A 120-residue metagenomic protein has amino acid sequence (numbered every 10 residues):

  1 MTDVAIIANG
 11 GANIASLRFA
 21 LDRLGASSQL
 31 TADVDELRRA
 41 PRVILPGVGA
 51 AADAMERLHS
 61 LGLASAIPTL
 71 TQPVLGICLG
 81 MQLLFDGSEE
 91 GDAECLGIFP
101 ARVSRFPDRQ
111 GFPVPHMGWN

Functional and structural regions predicted by a protein language model:
V4-A26: N-terminal beta1-alpha1 ligand-phosphate binding loop
G10, V34, R102: Residues in the short beta-alpha loop(s) of Rossmann-like NAD(P)-binding domains
G11, G47-A50: Short glycine-/small-residue-rich Rossmann-like dinucleotide-binding loops
A20-S27, A51-R57: Short, flexible loop segments at the rims of nucleotide/cofactor-binding pockets, characterized by
S28-R39: Short acidic low-complexity segments
L37-G47: Short acidic/histidine-rich motifs immediately flanking catalytic phosphotransfer sites in two-component signaling
G49-N120: Cysteine-nucleophile active-site neighborhood
